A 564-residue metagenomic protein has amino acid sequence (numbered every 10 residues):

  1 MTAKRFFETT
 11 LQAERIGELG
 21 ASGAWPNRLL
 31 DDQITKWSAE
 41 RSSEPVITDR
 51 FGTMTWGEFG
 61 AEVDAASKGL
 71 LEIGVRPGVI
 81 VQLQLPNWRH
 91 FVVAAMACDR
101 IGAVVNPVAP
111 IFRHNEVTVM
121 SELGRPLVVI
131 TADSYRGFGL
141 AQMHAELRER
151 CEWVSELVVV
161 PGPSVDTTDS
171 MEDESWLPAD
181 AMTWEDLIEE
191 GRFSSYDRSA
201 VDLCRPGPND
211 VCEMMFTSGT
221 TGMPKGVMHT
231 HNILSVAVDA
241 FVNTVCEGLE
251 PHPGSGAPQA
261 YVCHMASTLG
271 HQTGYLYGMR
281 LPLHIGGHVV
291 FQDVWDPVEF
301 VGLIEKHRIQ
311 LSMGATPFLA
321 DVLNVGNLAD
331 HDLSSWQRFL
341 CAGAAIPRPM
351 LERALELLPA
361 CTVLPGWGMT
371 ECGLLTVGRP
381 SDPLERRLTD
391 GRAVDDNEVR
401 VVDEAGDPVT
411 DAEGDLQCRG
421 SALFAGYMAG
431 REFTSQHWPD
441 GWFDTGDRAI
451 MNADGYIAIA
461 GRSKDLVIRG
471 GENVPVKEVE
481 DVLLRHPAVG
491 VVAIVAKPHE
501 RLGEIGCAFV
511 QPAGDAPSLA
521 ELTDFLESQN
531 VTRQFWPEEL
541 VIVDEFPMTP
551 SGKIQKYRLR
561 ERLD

Functional and structural regions predicted by a protein language model:
A24-P26, T35, S43-W88, V92-M96 (+2 more regions): Conserved AMP-binding/adenylate-forming core of the ANL superfamily
A103-D186, G514-D515: Structural core segment of the AMP-binding/adenylate-forming
F112-L123, V129-S134, S312, G420 (+4 more regions): AMP-binding/adenylate-forming catalytic core of the ANL superfamily
V158-V159, S175-F216, M223, L249-C263: Conserved pre-ATP/AMP-binding loop-to-beta segment of ANL
V160, V531-K553: AMP-binding/adenylate-forming catalytic domain of the ANL superfamily
S235-V262, G270-Q310, V325: Conserved AMP-binding/adenylation subdomain of ANL enzymes
H284, I309-M313, V325-R386, E398 (+1 more regions): Gly/Ser/Thr-rich phosphate-binding loop
R392-D396, A405-H437, E472-V474: Conserved ATP/PPi-binding loop(s) of AMP-dependent carboxylate-activating enzymes
